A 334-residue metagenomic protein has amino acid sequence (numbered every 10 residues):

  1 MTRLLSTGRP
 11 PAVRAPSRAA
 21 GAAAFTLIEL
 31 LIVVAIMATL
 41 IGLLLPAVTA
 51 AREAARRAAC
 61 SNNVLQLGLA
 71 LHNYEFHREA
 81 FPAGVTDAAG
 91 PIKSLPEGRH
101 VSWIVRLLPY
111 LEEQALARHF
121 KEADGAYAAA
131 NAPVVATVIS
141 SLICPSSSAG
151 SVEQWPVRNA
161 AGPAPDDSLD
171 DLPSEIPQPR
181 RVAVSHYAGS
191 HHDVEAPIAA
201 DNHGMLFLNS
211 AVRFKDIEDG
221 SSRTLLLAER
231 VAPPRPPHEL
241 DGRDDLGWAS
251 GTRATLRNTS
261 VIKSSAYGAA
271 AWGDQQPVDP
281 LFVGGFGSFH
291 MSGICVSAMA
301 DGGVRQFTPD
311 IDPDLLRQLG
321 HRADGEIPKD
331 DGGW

Functional and structural regions predicted by a protein language model:
M1-F25, A88-G90: N-terminal leader/signal peptides at the extreme start of proteins
G8-R9, L31-A35, L71, S260: Generic low-complexity, intrinsically disordered sequence content enriched in small uncharged/hydrophobic residues
P16, A35, S264-S265: Compositionally biased, intrinsically disordered low-complexity segments
G21-R56, Q66: N-terminal single-pass transmembrane signal-anchor helix
T39, L43, A54-W334: Surface-exposed loop/linker segments characteristic of extracytoplasmic
